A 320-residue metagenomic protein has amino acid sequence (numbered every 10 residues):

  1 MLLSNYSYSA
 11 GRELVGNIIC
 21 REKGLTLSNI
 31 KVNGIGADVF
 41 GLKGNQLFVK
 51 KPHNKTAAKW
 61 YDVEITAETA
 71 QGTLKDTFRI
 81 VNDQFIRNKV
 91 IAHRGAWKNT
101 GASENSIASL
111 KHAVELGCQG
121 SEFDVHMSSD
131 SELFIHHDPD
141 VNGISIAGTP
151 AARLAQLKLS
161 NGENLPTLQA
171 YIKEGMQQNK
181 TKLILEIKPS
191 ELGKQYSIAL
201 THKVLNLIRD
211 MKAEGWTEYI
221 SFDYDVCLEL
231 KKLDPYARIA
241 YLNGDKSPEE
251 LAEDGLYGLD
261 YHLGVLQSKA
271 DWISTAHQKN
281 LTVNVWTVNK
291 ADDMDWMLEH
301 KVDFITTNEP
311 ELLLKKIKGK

Functional and structural regions predicted by a protein language model:
L2-N29, A37, G44-Q46, K55-K320: Phosphate-group recognition and catalysis centered on beta-loop-alpha active-site segments
V49-K51: Polyproline-rich, intrinsically disordered low-complexity regions
